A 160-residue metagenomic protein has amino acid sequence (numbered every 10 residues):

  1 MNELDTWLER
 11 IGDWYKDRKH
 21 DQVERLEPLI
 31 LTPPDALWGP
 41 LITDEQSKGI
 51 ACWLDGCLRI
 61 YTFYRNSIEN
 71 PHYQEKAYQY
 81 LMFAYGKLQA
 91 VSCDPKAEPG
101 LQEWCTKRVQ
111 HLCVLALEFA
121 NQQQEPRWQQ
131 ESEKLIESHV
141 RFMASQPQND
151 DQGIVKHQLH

Functional and structural regions predicted by a protein language model:
N2-D13, K48-F63, E103-A116: Amphipathic alpha-helical repeat scaffolds of TPR domains
W14-R18, R65, E69: Hydrophobic/aromatic side-chain positions at a characteristic register within alpha-helices of tetratricopeptide repeats
H20-L26, Y73-A77: Solenoid-repeat scaffolds in large eukaryotic assemblies
E24, P28-G39, M82-C93: Amphipathic alpha-helical segments of tetratricopeptide repeats
P34, I60, Y64, Y85-L88 (+3 more regions): A structural signal for well-ordered alpha-helices, especially hydrophobic packing surfaces of coiled-coils
A36-A51, A90-R108, A116-W128, Q148-N149 (+1 more regions): Acidic, Ser/Thr-rich low-complexity linear motifs
P71-A84, R127-H139: Alpha-helical repeat scaffolds
Q130, K134-H160: Helical anchoring/docking segments at protein termini
